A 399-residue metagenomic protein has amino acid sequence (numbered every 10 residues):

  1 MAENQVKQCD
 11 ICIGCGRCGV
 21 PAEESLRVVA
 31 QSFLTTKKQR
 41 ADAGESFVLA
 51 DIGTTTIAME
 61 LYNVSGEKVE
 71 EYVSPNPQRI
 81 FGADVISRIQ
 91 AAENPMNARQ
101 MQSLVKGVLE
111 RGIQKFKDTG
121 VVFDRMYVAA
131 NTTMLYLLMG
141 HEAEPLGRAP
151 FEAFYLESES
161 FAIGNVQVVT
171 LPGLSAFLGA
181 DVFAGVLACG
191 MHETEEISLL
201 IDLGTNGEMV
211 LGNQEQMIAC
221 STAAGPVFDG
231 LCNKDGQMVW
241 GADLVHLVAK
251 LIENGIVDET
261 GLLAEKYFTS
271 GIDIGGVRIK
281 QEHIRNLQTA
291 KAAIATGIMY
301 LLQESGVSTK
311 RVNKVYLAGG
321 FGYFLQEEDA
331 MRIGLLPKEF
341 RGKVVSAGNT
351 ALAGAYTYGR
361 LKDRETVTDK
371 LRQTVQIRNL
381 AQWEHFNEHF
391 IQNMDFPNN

Functional and structural regions predicted by a protein language model:
M1-L49, T54, M101-T119, D124-M126 (+3 more regions): Nucleotide/phosphate-binding catalytic cleft detector across ATP-hydrolyzing and phosphate-transferring enzymes
I13-R17, A50-T56, Y62-S65, N131 (+2 more regions): A short acidic Gly-Thr/Ser loop motif
M59, G66-D84, P145-S160, A184-L187 (+2 more regions): Glycine-rich phosphate-binding loop of actin/hexokinase-like ATP-binding domains
P77-T119, C232, A293: N-terminal phosphate-binding loop and adjacent alpha-helix
V121-N131, V248, T309-G319: Short glycine-rich phosphate-binding loop at a beta-alpha junction
L137, M238-I274, V375-N398: Conserved ATP-utilizing enzyme core subdomain
N213-E215, V307-K310, K314-L371: Catalytic phosphate/nucleotide-handling subdomain of diverse soluble enzymes
I252-S305: A contiguous, well-structured pocket-lining segment that forms one wall/lid of small-molecule binding clefts in soluble
